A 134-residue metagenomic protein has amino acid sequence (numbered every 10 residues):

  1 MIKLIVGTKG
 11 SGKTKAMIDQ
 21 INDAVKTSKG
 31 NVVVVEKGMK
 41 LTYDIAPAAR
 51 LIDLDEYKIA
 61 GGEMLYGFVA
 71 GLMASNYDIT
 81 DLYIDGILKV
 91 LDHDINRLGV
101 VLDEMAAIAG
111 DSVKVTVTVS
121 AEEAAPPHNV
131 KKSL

Functional and structural regions predicted by a protein language model:
M1-M73, P126-N129: Conserved P-loop
M73, D78-L134: Replace "adjacent to P-loop NTPase cores in ATP/GTP-dependent enzymes" with "adjacent to NTP-binding cores
